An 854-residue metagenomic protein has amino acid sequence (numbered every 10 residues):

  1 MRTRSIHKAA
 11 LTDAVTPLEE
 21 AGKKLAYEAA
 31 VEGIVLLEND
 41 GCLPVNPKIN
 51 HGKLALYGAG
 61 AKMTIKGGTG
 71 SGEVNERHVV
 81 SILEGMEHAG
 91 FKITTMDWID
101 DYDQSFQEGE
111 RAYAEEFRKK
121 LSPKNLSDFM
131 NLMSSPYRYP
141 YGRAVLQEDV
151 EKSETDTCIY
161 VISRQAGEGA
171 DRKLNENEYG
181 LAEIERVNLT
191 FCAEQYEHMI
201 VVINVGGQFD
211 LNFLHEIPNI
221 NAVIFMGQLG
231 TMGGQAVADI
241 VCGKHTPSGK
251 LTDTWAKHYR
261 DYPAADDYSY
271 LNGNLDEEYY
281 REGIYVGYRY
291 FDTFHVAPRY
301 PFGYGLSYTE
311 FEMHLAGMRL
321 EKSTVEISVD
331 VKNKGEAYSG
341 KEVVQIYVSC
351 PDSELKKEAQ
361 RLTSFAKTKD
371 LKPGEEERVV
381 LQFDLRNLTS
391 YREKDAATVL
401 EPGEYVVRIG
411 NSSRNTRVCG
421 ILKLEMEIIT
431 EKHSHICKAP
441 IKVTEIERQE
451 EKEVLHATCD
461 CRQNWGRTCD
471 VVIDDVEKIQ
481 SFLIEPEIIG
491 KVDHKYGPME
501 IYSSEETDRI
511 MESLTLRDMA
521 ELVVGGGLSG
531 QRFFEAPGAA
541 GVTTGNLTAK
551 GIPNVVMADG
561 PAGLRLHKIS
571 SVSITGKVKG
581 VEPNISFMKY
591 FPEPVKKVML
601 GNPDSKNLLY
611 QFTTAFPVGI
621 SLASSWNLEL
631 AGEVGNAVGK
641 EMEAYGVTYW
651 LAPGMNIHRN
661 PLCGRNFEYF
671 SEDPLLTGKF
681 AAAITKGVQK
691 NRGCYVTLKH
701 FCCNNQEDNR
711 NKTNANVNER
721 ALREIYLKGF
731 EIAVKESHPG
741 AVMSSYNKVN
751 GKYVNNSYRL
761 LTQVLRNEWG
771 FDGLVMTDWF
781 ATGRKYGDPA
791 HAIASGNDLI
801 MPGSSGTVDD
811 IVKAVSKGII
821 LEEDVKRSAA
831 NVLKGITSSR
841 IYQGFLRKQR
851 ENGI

Functional and structural regions predicted by a protein language model:
M1-S390, V399-R414, K432-I854: Glycoside hydrolase catalytic-domain context in secreted enzymes
E393: Structured DNA-binding interfaces in DNA transaction proteins
N415-K432: Short beta-strand elements
